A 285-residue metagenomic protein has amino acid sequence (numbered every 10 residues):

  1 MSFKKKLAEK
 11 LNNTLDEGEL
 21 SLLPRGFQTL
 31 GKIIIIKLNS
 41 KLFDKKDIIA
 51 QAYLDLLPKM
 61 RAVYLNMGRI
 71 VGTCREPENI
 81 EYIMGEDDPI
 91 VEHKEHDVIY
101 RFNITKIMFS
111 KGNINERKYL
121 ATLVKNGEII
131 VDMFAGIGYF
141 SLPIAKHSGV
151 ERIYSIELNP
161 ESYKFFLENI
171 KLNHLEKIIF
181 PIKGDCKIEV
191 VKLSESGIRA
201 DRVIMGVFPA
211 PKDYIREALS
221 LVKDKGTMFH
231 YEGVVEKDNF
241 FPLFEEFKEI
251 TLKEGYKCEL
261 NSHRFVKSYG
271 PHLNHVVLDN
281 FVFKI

Functional and structural regions predicted by a protein language model:
M1-I285: SAM-dependent transferase fold signal centered on methyltransferase-like domains, encompassing both Class I
